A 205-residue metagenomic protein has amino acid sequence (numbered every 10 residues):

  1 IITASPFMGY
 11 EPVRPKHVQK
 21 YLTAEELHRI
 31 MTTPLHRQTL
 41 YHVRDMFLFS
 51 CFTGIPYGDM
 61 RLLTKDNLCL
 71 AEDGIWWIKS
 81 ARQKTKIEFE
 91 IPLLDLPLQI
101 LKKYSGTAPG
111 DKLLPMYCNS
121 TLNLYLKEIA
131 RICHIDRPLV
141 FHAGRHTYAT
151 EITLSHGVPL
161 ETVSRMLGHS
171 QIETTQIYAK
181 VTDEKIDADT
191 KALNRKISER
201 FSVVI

Functional and structural regions predicted by a protein language model:
I2-Y57, H156: Basic, Lys/Arg- and aromatic-enriched nucleic-acid-binding interface segment
G9-R29, T53, L62-I100: Conserved tyrosine-mediated DNA breakage-rejoining catalytic core shared by Y-recombinases
K16, Q83-K102, A108-E128, V140: C-terminal catalytic core of Y-nucleophile DNA break-rejoin enzymes
Y21, R82-K86, N119, L167-A192: Catalytic-site neighborhood detector that most strongly recognizes the C-terminal catalytic loop/helix of tyrosine
H42-R44, M116-S120, D136-H156: Short basic/aromatic active-site micro-motif
L48, F52-D59, R145-S170, I177: C-terminal catalytic core of tyrosine-transesterase DNA break-rejoin enzymes
N67-D73, D136-R137, G157-I177, E184 (+1 more regions): Short, polar N-cap/turn motifs at the start of nucleic acid-interacting alpha helices
T107, L193-I205: C-terminal secondary-structure termini that scaffold catalytic or DNA-interacting sites
